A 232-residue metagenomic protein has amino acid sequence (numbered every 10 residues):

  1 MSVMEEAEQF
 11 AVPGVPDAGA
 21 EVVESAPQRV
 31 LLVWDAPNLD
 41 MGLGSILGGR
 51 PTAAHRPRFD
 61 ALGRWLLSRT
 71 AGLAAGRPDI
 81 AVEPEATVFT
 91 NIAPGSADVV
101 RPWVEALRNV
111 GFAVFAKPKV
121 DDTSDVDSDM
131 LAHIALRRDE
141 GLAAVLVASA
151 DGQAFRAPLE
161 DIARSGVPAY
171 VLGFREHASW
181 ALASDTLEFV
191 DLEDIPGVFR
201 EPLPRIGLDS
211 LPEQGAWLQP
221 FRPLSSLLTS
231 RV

Functional and structural regions predicted by a protein language model:
M1-A26, L208-V232: Actinobacteria-biased recognition of intrinsically disordered, low-complexity terminal regions
S2-S124: Domain-level signal for Mg2+-assisted phosphodiester chemistry and nucleotide/NA-binding surfaces in nucleic-acid
G95-R231: Nuclease catalytic cores that cleave nucleic-acid phosphodiester bonds, predominantly acidic two-metal-ion
